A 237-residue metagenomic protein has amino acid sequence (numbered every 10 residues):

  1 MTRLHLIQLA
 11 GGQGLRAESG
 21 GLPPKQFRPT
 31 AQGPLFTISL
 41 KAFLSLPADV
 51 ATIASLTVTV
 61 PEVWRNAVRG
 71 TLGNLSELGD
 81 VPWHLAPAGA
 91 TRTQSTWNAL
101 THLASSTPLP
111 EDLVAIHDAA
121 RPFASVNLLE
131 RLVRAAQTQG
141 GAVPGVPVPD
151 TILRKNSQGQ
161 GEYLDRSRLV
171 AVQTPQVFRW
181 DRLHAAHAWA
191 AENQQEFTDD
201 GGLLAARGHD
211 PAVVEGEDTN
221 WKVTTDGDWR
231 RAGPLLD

Functional and structural regions predicted by a protein language model:
T2-V63: N-terminal glycine-rich phosphate-binding loop and ensuing alpha1 helix
L4, P82-W83, L169: Short, conserved active-site loop motifs that form the nucleotide-linked donor/cofactor pocket
Q8, F36, A99, H117-D118 (+3 more regions): Residue-level signal for inorganic ion chemistry
F36-E111, N193: Conserved N-terminal catalytic core of the sugar/cofactor nucleotidyltransferase
P108-R121: Short beta-strand-to-loop acidic/aromatic patch adjacent to the donor-nucleotide binding site
P110, F123-A212: Conserved core of the sugar-phosphate nucleotidyltransferase
A212-T219: Catalytic beta-strand/loop signature of glycosyltransferases that borders the donor
N220-D237: Hydrophobic helical membrane-anchoring modules
